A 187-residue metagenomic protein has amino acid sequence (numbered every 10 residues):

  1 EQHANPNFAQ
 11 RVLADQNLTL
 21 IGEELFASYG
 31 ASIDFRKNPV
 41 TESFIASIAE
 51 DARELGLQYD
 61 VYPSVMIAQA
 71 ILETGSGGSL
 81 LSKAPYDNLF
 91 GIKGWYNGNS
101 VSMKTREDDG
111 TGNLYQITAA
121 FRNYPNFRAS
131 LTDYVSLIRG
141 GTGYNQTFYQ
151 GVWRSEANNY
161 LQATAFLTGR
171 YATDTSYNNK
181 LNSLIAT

Functional and structural regions predicted by a protein language model:
E1-T187: Catalytic cores of secreted/periplasmic lytic hydrolases that degrade extracellular macromolecules
